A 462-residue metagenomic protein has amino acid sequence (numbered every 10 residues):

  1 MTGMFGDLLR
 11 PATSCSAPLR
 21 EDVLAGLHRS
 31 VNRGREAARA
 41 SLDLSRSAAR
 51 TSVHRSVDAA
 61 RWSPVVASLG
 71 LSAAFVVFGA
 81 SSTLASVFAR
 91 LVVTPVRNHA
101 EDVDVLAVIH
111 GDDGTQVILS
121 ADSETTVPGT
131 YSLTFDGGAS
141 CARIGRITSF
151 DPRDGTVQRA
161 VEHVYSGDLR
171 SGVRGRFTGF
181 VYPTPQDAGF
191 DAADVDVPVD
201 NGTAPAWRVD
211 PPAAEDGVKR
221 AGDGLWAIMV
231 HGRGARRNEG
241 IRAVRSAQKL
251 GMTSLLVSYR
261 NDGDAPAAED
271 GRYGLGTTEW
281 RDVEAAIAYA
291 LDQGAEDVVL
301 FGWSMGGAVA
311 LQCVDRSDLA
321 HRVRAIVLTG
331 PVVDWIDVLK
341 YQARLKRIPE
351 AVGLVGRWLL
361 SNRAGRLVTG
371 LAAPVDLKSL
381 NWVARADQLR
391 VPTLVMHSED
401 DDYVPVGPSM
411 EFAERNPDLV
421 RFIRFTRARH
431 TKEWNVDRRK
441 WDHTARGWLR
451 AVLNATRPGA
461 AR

Functional and structural regions predicted by a protein language model:
M1-D187: N-terminal targeting or regulatory segments adjacent to alpha/beta-hydrolase or S9 domains
G167-E215: N-terminal cap/lid segment of alpha/beta-hydrolase-fold proteins
D200-P205, V209-R260, D264-P266: Short, surface-exposed "cap/lid" segments of acyl-processing enzymes
R272-Q293: Alpha/beta-hydrolase active-site loop
R316-K378: Hydrolase active-site cap/lid region
Q388-R390, V395-H397, D401: Short beta-strand/loop motif that positions the catalytic acidic residue of the alpha/beta-hydrolase fold
P405-E414: Short alpha-helix in the alpha/beta-hydrolase fold that links the catalytic acid
A428-D442: Catalytic histidine-centered segment of alpha/beta-hydrolase-like enzymes
